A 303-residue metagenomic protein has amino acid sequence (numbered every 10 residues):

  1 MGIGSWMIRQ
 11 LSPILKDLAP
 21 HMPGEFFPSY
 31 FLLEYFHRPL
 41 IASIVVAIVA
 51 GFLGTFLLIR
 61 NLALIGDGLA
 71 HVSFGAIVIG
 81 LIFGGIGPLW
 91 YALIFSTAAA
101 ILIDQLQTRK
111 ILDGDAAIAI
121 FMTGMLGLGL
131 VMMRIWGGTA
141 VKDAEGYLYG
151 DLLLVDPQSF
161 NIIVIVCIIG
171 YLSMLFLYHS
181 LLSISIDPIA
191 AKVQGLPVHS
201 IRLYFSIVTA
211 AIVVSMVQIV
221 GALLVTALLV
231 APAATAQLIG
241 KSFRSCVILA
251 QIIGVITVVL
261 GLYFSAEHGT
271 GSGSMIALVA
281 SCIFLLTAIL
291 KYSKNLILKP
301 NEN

Functional and structural regions predicted by a protein language model:
M1-I48: Membrane-interfacial amphipathic/re-entrant helices at transmembrane-helix boundaries
G2-L15, G273-N303: Cytosolic-side transmembrane-helix boundaries in multi-pass membrane proteins
D17, H21-S29, I118-H179: Transmembrane helix-bundle core of multi-pass membrane transporters and related energy-transducing complexes
Y35-A47, I86-T97, V164-I165, V214-L228 (+2 more regions): Structural signature of hydrophobic alpha-helical transmembrane segments
T55-T139, A236-I248, S265-G269, Y292-S293: Short loop segments and helix-boundary regions at transmembrane helix junctions of multi-pass inner-membrane proteins
V72-I82, I120-M132, L154, V198-R202 (+3 more regions): Small-residue-rich segments of transmembrane alpha-helices in multi-pass membrane proteins, especially helix faces
L172-F205: Membrane-helix/interface signature in polytopic inner-membrane proteins
I219, L223-S274: Transmembrane alpha-helical segments in multi-pass inner-membrane proteins
